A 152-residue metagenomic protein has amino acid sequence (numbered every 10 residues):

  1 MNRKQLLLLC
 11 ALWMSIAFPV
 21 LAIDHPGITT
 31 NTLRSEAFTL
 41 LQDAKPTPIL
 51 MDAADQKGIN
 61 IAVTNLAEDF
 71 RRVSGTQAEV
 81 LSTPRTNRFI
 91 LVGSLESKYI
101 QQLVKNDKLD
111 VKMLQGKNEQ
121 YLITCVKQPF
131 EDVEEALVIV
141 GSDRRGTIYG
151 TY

Functional and structural regions predicted by a protein language model:
M1-L8: Bacterial N-terminal signal peptides that target proteins for export
L9-P19: Bacterial N-terminal signal peptides
L21-Y152: Contiguous, structured surface segment used for ligand recognition
